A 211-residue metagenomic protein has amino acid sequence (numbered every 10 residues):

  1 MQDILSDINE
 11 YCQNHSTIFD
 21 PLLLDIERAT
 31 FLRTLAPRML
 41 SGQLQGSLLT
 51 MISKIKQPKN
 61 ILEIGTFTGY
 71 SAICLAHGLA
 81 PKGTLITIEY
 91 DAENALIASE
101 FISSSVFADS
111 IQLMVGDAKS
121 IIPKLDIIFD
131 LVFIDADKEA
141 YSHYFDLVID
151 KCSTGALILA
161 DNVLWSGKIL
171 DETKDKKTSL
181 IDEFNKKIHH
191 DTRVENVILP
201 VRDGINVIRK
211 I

Functional and structural regions predicted by a protein language model:
M1-L131, K138-L159, V163-I211: A short alpha-helical cap/connector motif
